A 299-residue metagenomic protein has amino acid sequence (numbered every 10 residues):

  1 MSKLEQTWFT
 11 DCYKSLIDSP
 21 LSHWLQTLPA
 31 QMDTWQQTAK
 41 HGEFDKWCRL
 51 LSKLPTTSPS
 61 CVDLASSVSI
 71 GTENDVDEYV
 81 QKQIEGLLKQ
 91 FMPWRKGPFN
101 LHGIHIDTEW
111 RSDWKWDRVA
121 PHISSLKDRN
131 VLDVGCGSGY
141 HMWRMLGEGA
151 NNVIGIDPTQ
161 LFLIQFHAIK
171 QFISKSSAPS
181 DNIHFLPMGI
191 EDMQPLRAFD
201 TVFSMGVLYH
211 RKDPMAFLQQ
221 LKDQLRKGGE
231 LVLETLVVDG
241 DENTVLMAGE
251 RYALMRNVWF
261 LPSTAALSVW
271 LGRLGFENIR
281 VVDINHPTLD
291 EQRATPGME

Functional and structural regions predicted by a protein language model:
M1-S112, M247-A248, Q292-E299: N-terminal accessory regions of S-adenosyl-L-methionine
R129-G137: Conserved class I S-adenosyl-L-methionine
S138-G149: Conserved SAM-binding loop of SAM-dependent methyltransferases across substrates and taxa, primarily the Class I
D200-P214: A short SAM/SAH-binding and catalytic strip from SAM-dependent methyltransferases
M215-E230: A short glycine-rich, Lys/Arg-flanked "PGG" loop and its adjoining helix->strand segment in the class I
L236-V258: Short, glycine-/aromatic-enriched active-site segment of Class I SAM-dependent methyltransferases
W259-G275: Short alpha-helix
E277-E299: Conserved catalytic loop of SAM-dependent methyltransferase domains
